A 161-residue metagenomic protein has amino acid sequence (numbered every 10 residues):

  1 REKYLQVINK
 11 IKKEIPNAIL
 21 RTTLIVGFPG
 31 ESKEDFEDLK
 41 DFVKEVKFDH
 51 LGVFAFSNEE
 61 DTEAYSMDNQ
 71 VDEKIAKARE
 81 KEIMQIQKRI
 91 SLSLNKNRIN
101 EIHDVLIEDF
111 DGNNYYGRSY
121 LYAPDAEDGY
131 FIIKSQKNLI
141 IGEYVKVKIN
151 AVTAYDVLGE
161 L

Functional and structural regions predicted by a protein language model:
R1-H50, N58-I75: Conserved non-cysteine loop/helix-boundary elements of the Radical SAM core domain that shape
V26-F28, F56, F110, V152: Hydrophobic pocket-lining residues within nucleotide cofactor-binding pockets
S66-L161: Terminal RNA-binding accessory module
